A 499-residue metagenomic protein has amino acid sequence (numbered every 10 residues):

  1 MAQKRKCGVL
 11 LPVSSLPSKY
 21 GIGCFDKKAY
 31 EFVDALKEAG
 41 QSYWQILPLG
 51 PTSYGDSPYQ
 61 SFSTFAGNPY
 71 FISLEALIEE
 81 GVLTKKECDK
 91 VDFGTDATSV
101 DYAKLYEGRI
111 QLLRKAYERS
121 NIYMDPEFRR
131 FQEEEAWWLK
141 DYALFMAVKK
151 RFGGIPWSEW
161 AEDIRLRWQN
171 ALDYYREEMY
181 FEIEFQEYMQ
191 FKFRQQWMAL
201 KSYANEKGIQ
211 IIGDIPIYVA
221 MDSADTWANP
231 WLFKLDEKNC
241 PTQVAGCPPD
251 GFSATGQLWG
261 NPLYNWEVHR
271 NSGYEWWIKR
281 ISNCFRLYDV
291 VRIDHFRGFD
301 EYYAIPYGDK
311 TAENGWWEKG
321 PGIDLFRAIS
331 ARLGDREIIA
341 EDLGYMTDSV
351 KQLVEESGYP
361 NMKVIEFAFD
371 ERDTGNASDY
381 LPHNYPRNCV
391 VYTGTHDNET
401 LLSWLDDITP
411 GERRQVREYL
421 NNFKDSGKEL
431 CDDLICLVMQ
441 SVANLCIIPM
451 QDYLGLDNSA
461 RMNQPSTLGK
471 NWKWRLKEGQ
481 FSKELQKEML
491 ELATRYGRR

Functional and structural regions predicted by a protein language model:
M1-G40: Mature N-terminal, pre-catalytic/accessory segment of carbohydrate-active enzymes
A2, P12, S18, D56-F191 (+4 more regions): Alpha-amylase-like alpha-glycosidases and glucanotransferases acting on alpha-linked glucans and related
K27-D34, Q195-Y203, W277-K279, G375 (+1 more regions): Short alpha-helical segments and helix-capping/turn motifs at coil-helix boundaries
K27-T52, L287-Y288, V438: Catalytic domains of carbohydrate-active enzymes, especially glycoside hydrolases
K37, W197-N205, S330, V354-E355: Surface-exposed amphipathic alpha-helices with a cationic face
E38, I164, A171, W474 (+2 more regions): Domain-scale activation on soluble regions of proteins
Q41-P48, Q210-P216, L287-G298: Short acidic catalytic loops
Q186, Q190-V219: Conserved, well-ordered alpha-helix/loop/beta-strand core segments that scaffold catalytic motifs
